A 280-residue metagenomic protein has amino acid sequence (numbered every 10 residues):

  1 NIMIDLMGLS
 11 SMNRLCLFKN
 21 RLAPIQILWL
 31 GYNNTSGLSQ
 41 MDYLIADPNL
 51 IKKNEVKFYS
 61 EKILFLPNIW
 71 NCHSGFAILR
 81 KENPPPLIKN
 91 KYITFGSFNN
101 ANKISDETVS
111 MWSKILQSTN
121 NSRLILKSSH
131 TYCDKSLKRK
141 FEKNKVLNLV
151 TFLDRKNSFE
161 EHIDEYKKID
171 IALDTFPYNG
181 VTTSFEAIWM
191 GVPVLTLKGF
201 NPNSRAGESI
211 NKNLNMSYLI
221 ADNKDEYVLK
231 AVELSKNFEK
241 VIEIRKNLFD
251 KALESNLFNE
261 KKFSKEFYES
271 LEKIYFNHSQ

Functional and structural regions predicted by a protein language model:
D5-L38, F159-A206: A donor-sugar binding/catalytic signature common to diverse glycosyltransferases and related nucleotide-sugar
R21-K81: Active-site-proximal region of nucleotide-activated glycan assembly enzymes, centered on histidine/acidic-rich loops
I63, V150-T151, S217-Y218: Short, conserved active-site loop motifs that form the nucleotide-linked donor/cofactor pocket
N68-S158, E165-K167: Conserved catalytic-core segment of nucleotide-activated headgroup transferases in glycan assembly
F98-A101, K114, K127-S129, D134-K140 (+1 more regions): C-terminal amphipathic helix plus adjacent low-complexity, charged tail appended to glycosyltransferase catalytic
K167, I171, T175-E260: Catalytic binding pocket for nucleotide-activated donors in carbohydrate/polymer assembly enzymes
